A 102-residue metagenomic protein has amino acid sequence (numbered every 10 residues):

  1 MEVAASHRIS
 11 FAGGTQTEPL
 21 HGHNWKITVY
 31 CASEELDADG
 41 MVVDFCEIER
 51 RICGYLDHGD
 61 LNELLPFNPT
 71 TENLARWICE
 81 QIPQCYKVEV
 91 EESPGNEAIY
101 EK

Functional and structural regions predicted by a protein language model:
M1-K102: Charge-rich, low-complexity N-terminal segments
